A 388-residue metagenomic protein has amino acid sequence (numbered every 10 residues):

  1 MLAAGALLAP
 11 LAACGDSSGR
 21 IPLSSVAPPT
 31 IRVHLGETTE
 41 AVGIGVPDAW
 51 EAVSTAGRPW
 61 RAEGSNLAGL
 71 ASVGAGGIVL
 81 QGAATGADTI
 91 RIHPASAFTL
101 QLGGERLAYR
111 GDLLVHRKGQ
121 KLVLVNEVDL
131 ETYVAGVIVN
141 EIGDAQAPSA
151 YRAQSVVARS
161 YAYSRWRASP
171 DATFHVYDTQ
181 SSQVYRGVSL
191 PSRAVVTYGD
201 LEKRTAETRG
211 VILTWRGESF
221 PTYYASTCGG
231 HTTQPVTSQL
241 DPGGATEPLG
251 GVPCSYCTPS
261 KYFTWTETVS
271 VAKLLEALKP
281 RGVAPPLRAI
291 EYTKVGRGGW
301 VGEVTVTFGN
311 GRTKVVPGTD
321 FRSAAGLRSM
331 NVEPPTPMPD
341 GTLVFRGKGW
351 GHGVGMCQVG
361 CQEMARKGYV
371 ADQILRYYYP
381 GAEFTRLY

Functional and structural regions predicted by a protein language model:
L2-Y388: Conserved, single-site charged/polar hotspot
